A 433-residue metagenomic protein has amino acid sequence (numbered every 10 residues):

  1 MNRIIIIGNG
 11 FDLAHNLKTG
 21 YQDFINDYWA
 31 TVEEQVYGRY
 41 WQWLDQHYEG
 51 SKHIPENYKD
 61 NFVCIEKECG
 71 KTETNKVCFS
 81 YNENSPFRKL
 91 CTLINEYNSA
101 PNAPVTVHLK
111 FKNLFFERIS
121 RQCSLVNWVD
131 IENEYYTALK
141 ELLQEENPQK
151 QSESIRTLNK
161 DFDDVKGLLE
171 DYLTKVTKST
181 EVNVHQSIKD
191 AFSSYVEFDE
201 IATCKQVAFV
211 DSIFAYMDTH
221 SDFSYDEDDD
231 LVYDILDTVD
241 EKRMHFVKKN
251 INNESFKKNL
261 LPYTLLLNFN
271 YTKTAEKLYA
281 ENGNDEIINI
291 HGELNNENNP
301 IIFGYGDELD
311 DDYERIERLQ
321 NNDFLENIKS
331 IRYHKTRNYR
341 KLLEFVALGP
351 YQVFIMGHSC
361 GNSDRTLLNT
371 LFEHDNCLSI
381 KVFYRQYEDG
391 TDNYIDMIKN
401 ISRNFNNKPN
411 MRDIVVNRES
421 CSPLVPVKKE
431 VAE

Functional and structural regions predicted by a protein language model:
M1-H15, F24, Y40-Q46, S51 (+2 more regions): SIR2/sirtuin-family catalytic core signature
I7, D23-D27, I288, G292-E293: Conserved beta-strand -> loop -> alpha-helix junction used to position metal-binding or nucleic-acid-contacting
H15, W29, E33, D218 (+4 more regions): Hydrophobic/aromatic-lined pockets within catalytic cores
L17-T19: Short aromatic-enriched loop/helix-cap "lid" or pocket-rim segments at secondary-structure transitions that line
Y21-Q42: Short catalytic helix/loop segments, enriched in acidic residues and glycine and frequently bearing histidine
V32-Q35, L294-E297, R315-R318, I380-F383 (+1 more regions): Short, surface-exposed, polar/charged, turn-prone segments marking secondary-structure boundaries
W43-Y333: Extended, H/D-rich, highly charged conserved domains that either
R337-Y339: Donor nucleotide-activated moiety binding/catalytic core segment of transferases that use nucleotide-activated donors
